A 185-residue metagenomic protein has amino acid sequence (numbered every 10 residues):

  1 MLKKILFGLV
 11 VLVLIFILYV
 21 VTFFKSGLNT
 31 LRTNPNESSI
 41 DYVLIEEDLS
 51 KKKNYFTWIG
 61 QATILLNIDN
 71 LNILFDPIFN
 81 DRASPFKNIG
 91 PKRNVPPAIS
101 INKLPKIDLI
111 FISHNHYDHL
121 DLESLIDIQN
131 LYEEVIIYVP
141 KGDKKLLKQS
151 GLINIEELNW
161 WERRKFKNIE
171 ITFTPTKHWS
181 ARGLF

Functional and structural regions predicted by a protein language model:
L2-L74, F79-D81: Zn-dependent metallo-beta-lactamase
N34-K51, V139-F185: Metallo-beta-lactamase
S39-L49, I68-F111, S124-N130, S180-F185: Pre-active-site segment of Zn-dependent metallo-hydrolases
K53-Y55, Y132-I136: Short active-site oxyanion
N54-W58, I89-P97, H119: Short gly/ser/thr-rich secondary-structure transition/capping motifs
W58, Y117, L158-W161: Tryptophan-centric aromatic hotspots in well-structured domains and transmembrane helices
F75-D76, K106-H116, Y138-P140, E157: Active-site neighborhood of phospho(di)ester-bond hydrolases with catalytic His/Asp-centered motifs
D121-L131, K144-S150: Metal-dependent catalytic neighborhoods of phosphoester/phosphodiester hydrolases
